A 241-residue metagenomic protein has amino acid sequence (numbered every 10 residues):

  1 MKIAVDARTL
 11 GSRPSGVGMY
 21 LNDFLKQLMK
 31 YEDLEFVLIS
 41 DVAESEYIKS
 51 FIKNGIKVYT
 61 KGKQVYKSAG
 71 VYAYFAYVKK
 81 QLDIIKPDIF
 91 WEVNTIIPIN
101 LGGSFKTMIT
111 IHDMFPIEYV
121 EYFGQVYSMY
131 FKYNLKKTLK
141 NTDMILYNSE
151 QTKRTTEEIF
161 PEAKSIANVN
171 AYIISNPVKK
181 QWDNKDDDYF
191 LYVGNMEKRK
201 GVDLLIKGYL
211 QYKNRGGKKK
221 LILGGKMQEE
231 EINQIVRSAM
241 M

Functional and structural regions predicted by a protein language model:
M1-M241: Carbohydrate transferase catalytic cores enriched for Leloir-type hexosyltransferases
